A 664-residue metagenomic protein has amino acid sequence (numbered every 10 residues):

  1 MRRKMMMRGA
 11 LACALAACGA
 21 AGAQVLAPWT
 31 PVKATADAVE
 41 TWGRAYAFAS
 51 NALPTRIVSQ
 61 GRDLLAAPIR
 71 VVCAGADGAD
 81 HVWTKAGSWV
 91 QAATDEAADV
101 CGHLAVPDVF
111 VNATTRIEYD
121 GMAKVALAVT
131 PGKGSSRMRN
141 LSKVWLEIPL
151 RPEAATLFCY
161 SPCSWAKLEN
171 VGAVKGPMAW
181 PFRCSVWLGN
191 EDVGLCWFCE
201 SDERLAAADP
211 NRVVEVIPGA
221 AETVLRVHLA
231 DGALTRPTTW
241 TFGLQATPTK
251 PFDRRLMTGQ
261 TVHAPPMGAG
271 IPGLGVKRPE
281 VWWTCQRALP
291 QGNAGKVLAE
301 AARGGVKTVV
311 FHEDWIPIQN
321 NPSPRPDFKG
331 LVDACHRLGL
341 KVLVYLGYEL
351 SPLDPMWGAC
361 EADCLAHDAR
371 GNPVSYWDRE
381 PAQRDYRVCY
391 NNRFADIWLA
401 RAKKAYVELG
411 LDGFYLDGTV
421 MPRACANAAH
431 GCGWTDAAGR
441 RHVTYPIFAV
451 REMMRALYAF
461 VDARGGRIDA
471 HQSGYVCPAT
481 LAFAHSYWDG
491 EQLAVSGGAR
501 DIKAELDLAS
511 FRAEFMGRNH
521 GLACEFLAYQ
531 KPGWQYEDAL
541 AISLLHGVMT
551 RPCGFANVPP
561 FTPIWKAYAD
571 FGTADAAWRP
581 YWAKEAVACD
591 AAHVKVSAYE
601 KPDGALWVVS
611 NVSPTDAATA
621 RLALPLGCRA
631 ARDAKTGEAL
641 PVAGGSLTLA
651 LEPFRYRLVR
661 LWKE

Functional and structural regions predicted by a protein language model:
E40, Y46-Q60, L65-A76, W83-A86 (+6 more regions): Carbohydrate-recognition beta-sandwich/jelly-roll modules in extracellular/periplasmic carbohydrate-active proteins
R137-R151, V612-G627: Surface-exposed beta-strand/loop patches in extracellular or lumenal glycoproteins
T239, A643-E664: C-terminal beta-strand-rich structural cap/linker in extracellular carbohydrate-active enzymes
P290, F328, V332-D333, V342-L409 (+1 more regions): Active-site-adjacent "subsite" loops/lids of carbohydrate-active enzymes
V310, W315-P324, P355-R393, P422-R451: Aromatic- and acidic-residue-enriched carbohydrate-binding clefts of CAZyme catalytic domains
I316-L346, H442: Aromatic-lined substrate-binding rim segments of carbohydrate-active enzymes
R393-C477: Active-site and adjacent substrate-binding regions of carbohydrate-active enzymes
P446, R451-L626, R632-K635: Active-site-proximal substrate-binding groove within the catalytic cores of carbohydrate-active enzymes
